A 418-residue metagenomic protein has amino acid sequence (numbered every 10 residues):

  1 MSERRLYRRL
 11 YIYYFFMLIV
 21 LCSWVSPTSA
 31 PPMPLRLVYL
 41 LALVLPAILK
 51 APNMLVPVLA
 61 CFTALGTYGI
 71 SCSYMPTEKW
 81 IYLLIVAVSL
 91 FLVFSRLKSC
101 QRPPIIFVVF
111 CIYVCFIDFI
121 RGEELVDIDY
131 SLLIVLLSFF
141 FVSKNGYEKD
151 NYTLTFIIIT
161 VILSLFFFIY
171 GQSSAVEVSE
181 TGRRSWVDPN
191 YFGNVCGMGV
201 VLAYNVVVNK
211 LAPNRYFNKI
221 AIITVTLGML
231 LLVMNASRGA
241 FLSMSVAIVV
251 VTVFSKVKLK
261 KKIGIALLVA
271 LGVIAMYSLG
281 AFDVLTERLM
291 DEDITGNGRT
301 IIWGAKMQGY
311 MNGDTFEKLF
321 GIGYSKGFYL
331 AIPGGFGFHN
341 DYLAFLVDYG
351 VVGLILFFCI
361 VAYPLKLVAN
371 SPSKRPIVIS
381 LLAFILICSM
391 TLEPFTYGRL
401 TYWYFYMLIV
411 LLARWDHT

Functional and structural regions predicted by a protein language model:
F16-C22, V378-C388, T396-T418: Transmembrane alpha-helices of multi-pass inner-membrane enzymes
I19-V38, T63-I85, S95-P104, I112-V135 (+4 more regions): Interfacial transmembrane-helix termini
W24-M33, I70-K79, I120-Y130, W186-N194 (+3 more regions): Helix-loop-helix junctions and helix-breaking kinks within/between transmembrane helices of multi-pass membrane
A42-I48, L84-L165, V206, T252-V253 (+2 more regions): Transmembrane alpha-helical segments and their membrane-water interfaces
I112-C115, N145-V176, V187-F254: Alpha-helical transmembrane segments of multi-pass inner-membrane proteins
F168-G171, M234-N235, T252-D291, M307-N312: A membrane-periplasm/extracellular boundary helix in multi-pass inner-membrane enzymes that assemble envelope glycans
N214, K261-K262, D348-L386: Hydrophobic transmembrane alpha-helices and their immediate junctions
M290-Y349: Long extracytoplasmic/lumenal interhelical loops at the membrane interface of multi-pass membrane proteins
